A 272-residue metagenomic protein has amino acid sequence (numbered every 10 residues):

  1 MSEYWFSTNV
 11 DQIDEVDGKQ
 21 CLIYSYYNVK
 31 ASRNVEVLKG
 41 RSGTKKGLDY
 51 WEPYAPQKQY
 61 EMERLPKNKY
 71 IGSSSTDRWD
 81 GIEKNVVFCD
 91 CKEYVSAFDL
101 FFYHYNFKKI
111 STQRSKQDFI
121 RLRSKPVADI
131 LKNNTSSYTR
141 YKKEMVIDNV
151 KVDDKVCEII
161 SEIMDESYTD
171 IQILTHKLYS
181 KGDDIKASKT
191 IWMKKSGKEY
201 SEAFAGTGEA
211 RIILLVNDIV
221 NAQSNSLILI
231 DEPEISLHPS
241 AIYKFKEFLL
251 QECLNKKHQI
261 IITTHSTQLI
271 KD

Functional and structural regions predicted by a protein language model:
M1, G197-D272: Switch/communication elements of ASCE P-loop NTPase nucleotide-binding domains
M1-L122: P-loop NTPase switch/coupling surface
S2-E3, R64-K69, N149-V150, I191-W192 (+3 more regions): A short linear-motif detector with a strong N-terminal bias
D14-K19, D183-I185, G208: A short catalytic or substrate-binding loop motif that flags glycine-/basic-rich loops and adjacent residues that bind
L22-S25, M193-K194, H265-S266: Generic recognition of long tandem-repeat/solenoid scaffolds
R78-I82, D183, I219-A222: Short glycine/proline-enriched loop/turn "hinge" motifs that connect secondary-structure elements and lie
C91-A205, N217: Extended helical coiled-coil dimerization/tether regions that scaffold and oligomerize large DNA-maintenance assemblies
